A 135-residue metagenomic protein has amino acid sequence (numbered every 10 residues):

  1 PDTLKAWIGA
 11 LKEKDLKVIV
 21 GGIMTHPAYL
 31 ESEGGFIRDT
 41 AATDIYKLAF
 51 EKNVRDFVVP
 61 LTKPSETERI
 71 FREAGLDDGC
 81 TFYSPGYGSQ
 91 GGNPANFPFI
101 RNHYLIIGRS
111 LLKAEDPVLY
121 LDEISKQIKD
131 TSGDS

Functional and structural regions predicted by a protein language model:
P1, I23-T25, G86-Q90, G108-L112: Short, acidic/turn-prone active-site loops that include or flank metal/cofactor- and phosphate-binding residues
P1-D15, L61-G75, G91-P94, P117: Active-site-adjacent beta->alpha loops and helix N-cap segments on the catalytic face of soluble alpha/beta enzymes
P1-L61: Conserved anion-binding
V18, K52, I70-D77, S89 (+1 more regions): Charge-biased, low-complexity intrinsically disordered regions
V18-G22, R55-V59, C80-Y87, H103-I107: Hydrophobic faces of well-ordered beta-strands that scaffold small-molecule active sites in alpha/beta enzyme cores
K47-L48, K52-N53, L76-D78, L119 (+1 more regions): Catalytic-site microenvironment of enzymes that process N-acetyl-hexosamine-containing cell-wall polysaccharides
S84, G92-F97: Flexible, acidic glycine-rich loops studded with aromatic residues
A95-S135: C-terminal helical cap(s) of enzyme catalytic domains, especially alpha/beta-barrels
